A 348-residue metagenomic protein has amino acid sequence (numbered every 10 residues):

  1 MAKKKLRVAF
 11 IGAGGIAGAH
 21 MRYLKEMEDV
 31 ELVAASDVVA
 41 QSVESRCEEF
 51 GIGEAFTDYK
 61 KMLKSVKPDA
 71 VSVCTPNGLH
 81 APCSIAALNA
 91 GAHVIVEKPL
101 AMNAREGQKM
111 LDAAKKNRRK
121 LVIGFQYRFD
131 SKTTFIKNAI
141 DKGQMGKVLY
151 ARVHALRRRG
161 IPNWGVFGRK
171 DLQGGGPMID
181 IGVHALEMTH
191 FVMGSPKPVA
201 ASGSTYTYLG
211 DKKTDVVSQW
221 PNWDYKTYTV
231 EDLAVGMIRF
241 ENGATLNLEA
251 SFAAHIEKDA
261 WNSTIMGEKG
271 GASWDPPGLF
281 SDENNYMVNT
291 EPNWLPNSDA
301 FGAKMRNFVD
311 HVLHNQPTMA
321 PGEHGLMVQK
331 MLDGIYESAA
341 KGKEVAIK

Functional and structural regions predicted by a protein language model:
M1-F50: N-terminal Rossmann-like dinucleotide-binding module
M1-K3, A70-V73, Q108, K116 (+2 more regions): C-terminal helix-rich "cap/oligomerization" subdomain common to oxidoreductases
K4-L6, R119, G146-L149: Nucleotide donor/acceptor-binding cores
H20, S42, F50-A113: Beta-loop-alpha module in the N-terminal Rossmann-like domain of NAD(P)-dependent dehydrogenases, especially those
V43, C47, P296, K304 (+1 more regions): Stable alpha-helical structural segments in soluble proteins, enriched in small hydrophobic residues
V96, L121-I123, L248, W274: Hydrophobic residues in well-ordered beta-strands that form the structural core
Y127-T227, G342: Predominantly a Rossmann-like dinucleotide-binding segment in NAD(P)-dependent oxidoreductases
P162, E187-G278, G302-T318: Contiguous beta-strand/loop segments that form the cofactor/metal-binding neighborhood of enzyme cores
